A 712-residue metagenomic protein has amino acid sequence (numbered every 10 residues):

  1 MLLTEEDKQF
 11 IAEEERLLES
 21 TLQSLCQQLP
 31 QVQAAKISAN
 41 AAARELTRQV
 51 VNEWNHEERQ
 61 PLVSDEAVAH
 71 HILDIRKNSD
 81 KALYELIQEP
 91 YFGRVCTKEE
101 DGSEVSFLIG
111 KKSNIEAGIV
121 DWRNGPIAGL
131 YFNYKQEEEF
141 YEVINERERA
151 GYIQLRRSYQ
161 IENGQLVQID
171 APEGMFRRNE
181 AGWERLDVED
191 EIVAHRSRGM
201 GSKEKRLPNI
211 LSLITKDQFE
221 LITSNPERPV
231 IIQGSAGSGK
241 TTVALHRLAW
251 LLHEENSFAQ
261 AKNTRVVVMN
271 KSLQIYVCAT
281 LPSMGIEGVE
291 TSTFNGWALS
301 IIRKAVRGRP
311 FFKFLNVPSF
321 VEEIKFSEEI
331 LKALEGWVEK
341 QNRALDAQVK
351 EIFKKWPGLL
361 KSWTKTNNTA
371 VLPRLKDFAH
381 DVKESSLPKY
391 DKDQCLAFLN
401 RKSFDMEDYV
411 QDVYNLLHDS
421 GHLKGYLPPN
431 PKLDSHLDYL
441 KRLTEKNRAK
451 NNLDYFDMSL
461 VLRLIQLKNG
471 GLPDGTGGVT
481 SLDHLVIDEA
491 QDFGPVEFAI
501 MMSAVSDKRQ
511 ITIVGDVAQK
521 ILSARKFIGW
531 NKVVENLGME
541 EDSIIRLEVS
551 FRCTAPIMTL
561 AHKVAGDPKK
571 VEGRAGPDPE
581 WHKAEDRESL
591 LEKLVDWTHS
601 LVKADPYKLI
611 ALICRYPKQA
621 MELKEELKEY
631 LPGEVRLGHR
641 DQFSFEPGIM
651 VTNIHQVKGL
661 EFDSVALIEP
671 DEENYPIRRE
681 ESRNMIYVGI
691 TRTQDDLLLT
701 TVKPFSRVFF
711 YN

Functional and structural regions predicted by a protein language model:
M1-A35, N40-A41, I169, M175 (+4 more regions): P-loop NTPase Walker
M1-L211, T215, F219-E220, S706-R707: Extended, charged low-complexity regulatory segments
W54-I75, E220-S235, G239-W250, L396-T444 (+1 more regions): Generic detector of solvent-exposed, compositionally biased contiguous segments
K81, E85, M200, E204 (+8 more regions): Short, charged/polar micro-motifs that form catalytic or ligand-binding hotspots
A128, N133, L252-I487, Q491-R509 (+2 more regions): Alpha-helical nucleic-acid-binding subdomain of P-loop helicases immediately C-terminal to the Walker A/P-loop
R206, H436, E681: Conserved acidic
R206, I210, K240-A244, L453-D457 (+2 more regions): Phosphate/oxyanion-binding active-site loops and adjacent basic polyanion-contact surfaces
S257-F258, K262, K271-I275, A279 (+5 more regions): Conserved helicase motor core of SF1/SF2 NTP-dependent helicases
